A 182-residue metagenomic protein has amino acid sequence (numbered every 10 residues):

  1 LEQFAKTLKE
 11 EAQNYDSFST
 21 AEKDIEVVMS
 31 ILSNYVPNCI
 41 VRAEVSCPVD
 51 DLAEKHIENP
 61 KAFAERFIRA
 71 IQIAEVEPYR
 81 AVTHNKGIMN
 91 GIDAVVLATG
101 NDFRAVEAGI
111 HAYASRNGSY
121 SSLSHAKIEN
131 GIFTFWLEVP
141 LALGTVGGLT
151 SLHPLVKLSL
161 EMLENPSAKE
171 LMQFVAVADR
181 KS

Functional and structural regions predicted by a protein language model:
Q3-L152: Glycine-rich anion/phosphate-binding loop at the beta-strand->alpha-helix junction
D102, S167-A168: Helix N-cap / loop-to-helix initiation motif
S151-P154, S167: Secondary-structure junction/capping motif
M172-A178: Acidic, carboxylate-rich catalytic segments that either coordinate divalent cations
S182: Conserved small/polar residues in nucleotide/adenosyl-binding loops
